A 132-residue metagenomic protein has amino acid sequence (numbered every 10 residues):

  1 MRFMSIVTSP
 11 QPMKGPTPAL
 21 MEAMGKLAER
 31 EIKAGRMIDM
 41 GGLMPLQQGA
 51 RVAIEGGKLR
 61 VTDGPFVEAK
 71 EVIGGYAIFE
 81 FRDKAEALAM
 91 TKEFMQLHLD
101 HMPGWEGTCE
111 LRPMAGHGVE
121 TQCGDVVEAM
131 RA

Functional and structural regions predicted by a protein language model:
M1-A132: Conserved, structured core segments of small domains
